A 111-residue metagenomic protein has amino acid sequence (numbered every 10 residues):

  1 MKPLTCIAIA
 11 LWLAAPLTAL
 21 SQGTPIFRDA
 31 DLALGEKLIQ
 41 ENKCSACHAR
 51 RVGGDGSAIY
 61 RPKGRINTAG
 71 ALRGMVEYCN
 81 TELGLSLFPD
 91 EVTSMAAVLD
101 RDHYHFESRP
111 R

Functional and structural regions predicted by a protein language model:
M1-A30, F106-R111: N-terminal export/targeting leaders of redox proteins
T5, K63-G64, E91: Solvent-exposed, flexible loop/coil residues
A19-I39, T81-G84: Electrostatic cytochrome c docking/interface patches
L32-K37, S45-E82: Gly/Gly-Pro-rich "capping" loops immediately C-terminal to redox-active cysteine motifs in periplasmic/lumenal
N42: Cys/His-enriched microdomains
L85-R111: C-terminal capping alpha-helices of c-type cytochrome domains
